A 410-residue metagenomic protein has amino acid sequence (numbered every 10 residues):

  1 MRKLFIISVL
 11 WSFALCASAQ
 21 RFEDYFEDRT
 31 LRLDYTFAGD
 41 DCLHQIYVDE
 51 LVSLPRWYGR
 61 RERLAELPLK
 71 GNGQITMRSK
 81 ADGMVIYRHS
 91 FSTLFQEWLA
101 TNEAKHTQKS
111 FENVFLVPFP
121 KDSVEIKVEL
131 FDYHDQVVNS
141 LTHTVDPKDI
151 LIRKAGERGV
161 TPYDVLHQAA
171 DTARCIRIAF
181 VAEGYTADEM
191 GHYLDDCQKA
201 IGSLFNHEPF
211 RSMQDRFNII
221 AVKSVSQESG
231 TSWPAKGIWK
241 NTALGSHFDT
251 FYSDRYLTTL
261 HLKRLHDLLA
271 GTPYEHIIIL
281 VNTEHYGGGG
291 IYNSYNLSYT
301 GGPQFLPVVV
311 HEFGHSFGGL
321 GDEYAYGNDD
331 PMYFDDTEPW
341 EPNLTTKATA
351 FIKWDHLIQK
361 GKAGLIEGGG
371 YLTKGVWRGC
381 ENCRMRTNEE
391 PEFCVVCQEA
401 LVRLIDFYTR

Functional and structural regions predicted by a protein language model:
L4-F13: Sec-dependent N-terminal signal peptides
A17-A19: Boundary at the C-terminal end of the N-terminal hydrophobic targeting segment
F22-H44, Y324-R410: Replace "(M1/M4/M9/M12/WLM)" with "(e.g., M1/M4/M8/M9/M12/M26/WLM)" and add "not limited to" to clarify scope
Y25-L151: Beta-strand-enriched, solvent-exposed domains that form extended recognition/catalytic surfaces
I150-E208, A221-W233, T250: Fold-level signature of zinc-dependent metallopeptidase catalytic domains
M190-Y193, G288-E312: Short pre-active-site segment immediately N-terminal to the catalytic Zn-binding motif
R216-Y292: Active-site-proximal segments of metallohydrolase catalytic domains
F313-D329: Catalytic Zn2+-binding segment of zinc metalloproteases
